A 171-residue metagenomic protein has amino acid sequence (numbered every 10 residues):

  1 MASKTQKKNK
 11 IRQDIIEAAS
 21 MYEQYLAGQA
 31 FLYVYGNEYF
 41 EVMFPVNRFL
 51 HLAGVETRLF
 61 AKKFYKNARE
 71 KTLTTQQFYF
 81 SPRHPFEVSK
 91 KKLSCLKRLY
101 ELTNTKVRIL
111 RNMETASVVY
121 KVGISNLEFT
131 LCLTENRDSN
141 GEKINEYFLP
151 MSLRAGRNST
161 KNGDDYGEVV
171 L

Functional and structural regions predicted by a protein language model:
M1-V118: An acidic, glycine-rich, mixed-charge low-complexity segment common to nucleic-acid enzymes
K91-L171: Conserved binding-pocket/active-site segment within a compact domain
